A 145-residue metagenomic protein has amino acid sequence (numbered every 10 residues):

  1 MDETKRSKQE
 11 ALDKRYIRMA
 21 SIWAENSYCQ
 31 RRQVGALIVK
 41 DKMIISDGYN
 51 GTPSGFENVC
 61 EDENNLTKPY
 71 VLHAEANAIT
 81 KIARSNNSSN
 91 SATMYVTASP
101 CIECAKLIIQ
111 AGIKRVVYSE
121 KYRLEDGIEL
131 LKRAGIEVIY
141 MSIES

Functional and structural regions predicted by a protein language model:
M1-S145: Zinc-dependent deaminase catalytic domain
